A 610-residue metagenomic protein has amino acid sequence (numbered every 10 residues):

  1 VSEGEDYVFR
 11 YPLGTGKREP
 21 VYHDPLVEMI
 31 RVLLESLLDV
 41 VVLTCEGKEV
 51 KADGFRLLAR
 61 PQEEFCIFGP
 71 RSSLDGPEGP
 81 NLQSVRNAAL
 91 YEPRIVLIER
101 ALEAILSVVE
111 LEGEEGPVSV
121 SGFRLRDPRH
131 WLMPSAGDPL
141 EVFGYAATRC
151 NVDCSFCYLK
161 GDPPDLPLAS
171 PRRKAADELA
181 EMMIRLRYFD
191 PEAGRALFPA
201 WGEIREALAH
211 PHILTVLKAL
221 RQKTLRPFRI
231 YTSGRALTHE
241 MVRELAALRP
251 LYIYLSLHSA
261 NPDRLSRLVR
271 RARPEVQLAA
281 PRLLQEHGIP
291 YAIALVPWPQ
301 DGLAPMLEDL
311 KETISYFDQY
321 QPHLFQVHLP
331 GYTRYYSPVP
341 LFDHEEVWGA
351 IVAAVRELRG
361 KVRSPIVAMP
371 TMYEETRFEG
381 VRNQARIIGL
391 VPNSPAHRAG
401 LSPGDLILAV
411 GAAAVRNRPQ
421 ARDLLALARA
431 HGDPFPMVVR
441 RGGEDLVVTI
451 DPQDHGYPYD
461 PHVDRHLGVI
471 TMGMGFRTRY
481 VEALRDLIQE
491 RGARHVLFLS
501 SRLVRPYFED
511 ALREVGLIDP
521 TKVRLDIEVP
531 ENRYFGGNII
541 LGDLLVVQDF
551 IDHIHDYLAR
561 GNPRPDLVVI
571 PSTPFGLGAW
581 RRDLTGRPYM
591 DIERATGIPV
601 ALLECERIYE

Functional and structural regions predicted by a protein language model:
G116-S119, D127-D177: Canonical Radical SAM [4Fe-4S] cluster-binding loop centered on the CxxxCxxC motif and its immediate flanking residues
E141, G161-E178, F189-H210, L217-T238 (+3 more regions): Core AdoMet radical
A196, Y252, E275-V339, D343-P370: Conserved C-terminal portion of the radical SAM core fold that forms the substrate/S-adenosylmethionine-binding
T232-S233, F498-R505, P571-P574, G578-A579 (+1 more regions): Structural motif
R356-R363, Y373-T376, D423-V463: PDZ-domain C-terminal substructure recognizer with occasional recognition of PDZ-binding tails
T371-P403: PDZ/PDZ-like groove recognition
A396-P419: Conserved PDZ fold ligand-binding element
D486-V547, I551: Redox- and metal-dependent alpha/beta enzyme cores, enriched for Fe-S-associated oxidoreductases and cofactor-handling
